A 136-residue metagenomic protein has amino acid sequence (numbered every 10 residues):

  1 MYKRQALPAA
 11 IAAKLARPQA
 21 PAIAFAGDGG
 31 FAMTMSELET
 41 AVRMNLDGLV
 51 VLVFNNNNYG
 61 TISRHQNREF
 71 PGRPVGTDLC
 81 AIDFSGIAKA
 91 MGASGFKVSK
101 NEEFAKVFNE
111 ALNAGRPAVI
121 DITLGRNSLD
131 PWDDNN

Functional and structural regions predicted by a protein language model:
K3-N136: Thiamine diphosphate
